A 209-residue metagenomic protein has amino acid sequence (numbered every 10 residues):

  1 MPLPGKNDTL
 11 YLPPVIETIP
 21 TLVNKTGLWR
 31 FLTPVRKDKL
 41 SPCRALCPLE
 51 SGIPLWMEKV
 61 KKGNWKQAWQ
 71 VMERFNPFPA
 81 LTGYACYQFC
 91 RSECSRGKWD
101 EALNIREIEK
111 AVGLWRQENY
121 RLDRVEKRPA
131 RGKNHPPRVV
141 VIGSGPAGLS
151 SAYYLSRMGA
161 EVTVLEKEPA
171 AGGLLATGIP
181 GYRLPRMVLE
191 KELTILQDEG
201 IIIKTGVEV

Functional and structural regions predicted by a protein language model:
M1-K133: Ferredoxin-type iron-sulfur electron-transfer modules and their immediate structural context
P13-P20, E50-K61, W69-V71, F75 (+2 more regions): Beta1-alpha1 glycine-rich phosphate/pyrophosphate-binding loop at the start of Rossmann-like nucleotide-binding domains
K133-A147: Beta1/beta-strand and adjacent pyrophosphate-binding region of the FAD-binding site in flavoprotein oxidoreductases
